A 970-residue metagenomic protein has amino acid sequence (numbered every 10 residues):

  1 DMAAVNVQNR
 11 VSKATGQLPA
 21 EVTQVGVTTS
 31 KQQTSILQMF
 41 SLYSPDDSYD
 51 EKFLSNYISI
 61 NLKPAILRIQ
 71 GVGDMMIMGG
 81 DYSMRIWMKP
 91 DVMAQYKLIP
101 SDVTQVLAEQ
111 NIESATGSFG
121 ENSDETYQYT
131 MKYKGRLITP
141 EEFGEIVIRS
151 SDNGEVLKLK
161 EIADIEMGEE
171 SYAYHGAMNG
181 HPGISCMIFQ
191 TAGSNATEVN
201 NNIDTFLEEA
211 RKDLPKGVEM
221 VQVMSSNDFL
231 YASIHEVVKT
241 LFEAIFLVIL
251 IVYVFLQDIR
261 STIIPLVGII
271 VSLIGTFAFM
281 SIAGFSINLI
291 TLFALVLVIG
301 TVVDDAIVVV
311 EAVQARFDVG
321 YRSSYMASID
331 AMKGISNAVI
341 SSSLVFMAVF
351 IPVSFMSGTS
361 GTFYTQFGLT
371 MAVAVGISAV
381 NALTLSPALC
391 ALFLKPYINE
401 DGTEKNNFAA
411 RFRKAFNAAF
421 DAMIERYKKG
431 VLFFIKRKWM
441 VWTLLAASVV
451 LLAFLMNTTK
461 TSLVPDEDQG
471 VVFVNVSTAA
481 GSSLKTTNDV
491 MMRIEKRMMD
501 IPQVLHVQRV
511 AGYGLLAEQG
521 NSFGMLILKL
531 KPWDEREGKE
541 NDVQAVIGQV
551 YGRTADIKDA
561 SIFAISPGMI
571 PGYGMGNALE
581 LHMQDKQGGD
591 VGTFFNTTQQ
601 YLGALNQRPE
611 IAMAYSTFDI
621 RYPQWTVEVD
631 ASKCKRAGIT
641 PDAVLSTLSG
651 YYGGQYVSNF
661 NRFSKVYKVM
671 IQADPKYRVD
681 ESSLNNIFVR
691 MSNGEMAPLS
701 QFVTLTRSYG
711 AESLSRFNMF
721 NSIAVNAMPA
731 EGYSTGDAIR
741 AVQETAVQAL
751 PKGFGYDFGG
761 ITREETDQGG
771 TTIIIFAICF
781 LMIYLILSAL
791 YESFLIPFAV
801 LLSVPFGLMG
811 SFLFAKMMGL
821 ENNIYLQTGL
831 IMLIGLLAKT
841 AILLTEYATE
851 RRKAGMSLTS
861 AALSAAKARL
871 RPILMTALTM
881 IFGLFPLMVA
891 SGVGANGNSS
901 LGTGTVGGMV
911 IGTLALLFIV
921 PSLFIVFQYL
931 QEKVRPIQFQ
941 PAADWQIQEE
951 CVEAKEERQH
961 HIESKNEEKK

Functional and structural regions predicted by a protein language model:
D1-G80, S101-A115, R136-S171, S194 (+9 more regions): Surface-exposed amphipathic alpha-helical segments in non-transmembrane regions that serve as interaction surfaces
S12-E21, I69, S281, F285 (+5 more regions): Transmembrane helices with small-residue packing motifs
I66, F367, G897-G902: Structured binding elements
I77-G80, W87, E161-A163, Y172-L250 (+10 more regions): Juxtamembrane "pre-transmembrane" interface segments
V223, L230, I234, V310 (+4 more regions): Helix-loop junctions and hydrophobic alpha-helical segments within the transmembrane domains of large membrane
F246-Q314, F355, V373, M782-R869 (+3 more regions): Hydrophobic transmembrane alpha-helices and their membrane-interface caps in long multi-pass transport proteins
I299-V313, I335-F355, T362-R413, L526 (+6 more regions): Transmembrane alpha-helices and their membrane-interface boundaries in multi-pass membrane transporters and channels
K333-I335, N406-L463, Q948-E967: Signature of alpha-helical transmembrane segments and their immediate interfacial
